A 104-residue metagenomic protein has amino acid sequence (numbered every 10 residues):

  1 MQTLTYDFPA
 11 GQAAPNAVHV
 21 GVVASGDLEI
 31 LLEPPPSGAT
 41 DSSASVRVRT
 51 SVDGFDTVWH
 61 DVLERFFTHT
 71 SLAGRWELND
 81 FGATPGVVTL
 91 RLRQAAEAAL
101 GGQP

Functional and structural regions predicted by a protein language model:
M1-P104: N-terminal intrinsically disordered, cationic/polar leader segments that include organellar targeting peptides
